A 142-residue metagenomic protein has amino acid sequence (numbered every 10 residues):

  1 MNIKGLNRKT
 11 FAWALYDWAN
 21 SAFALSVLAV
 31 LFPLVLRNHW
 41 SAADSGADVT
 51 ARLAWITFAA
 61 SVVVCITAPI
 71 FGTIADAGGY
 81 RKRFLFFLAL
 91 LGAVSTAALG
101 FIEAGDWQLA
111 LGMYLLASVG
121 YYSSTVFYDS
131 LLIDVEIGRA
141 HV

Functional and structural regions predicted by a protein language model:
N2-S61, W107-L111: Helix-loop boundary and gating motifs at the non-cytosolic
L25-V30, Y122-D129: Residues that mark transmembrane-helix kinks and helix-interface sites in multi-pass secondary transporters
H39, A77-G78, L131-E136: Helix-to-coil boundary motifs at intracellular loop junctions of multi-pass secondary transporters
S41, I102-A104, L132: Short helix-capping/hinge motifs at transmembrane helix termini and TM-loop junctions
A60-A68, Y121, T125: Residue-level signal for conserved functional micro-sites within the alpha-helical transmembrane segments of Major
C65-A104: Conserved MFS/SLC helix-loop-helix module at the cytosolic interface between two early adjacent transmembrane helices
A89-F127: Hydrophobic core of transmembrane alpha-helices in multi-pass small-molecule transporters, especially MFS/SLC-type
A140-V142: Conserved small/polar residues in nucleotide/adenosyl-binding loops
